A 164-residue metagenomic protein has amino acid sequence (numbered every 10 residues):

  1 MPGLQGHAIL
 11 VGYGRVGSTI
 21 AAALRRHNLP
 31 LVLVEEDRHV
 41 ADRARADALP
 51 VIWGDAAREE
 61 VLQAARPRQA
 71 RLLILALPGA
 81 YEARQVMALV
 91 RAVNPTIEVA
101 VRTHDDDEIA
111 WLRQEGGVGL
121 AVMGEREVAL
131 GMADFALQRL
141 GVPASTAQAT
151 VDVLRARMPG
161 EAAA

Functional and structural regions predicted by a protein language model:
M1-A164: Cytosolic regulatory regions of ion transport systems
